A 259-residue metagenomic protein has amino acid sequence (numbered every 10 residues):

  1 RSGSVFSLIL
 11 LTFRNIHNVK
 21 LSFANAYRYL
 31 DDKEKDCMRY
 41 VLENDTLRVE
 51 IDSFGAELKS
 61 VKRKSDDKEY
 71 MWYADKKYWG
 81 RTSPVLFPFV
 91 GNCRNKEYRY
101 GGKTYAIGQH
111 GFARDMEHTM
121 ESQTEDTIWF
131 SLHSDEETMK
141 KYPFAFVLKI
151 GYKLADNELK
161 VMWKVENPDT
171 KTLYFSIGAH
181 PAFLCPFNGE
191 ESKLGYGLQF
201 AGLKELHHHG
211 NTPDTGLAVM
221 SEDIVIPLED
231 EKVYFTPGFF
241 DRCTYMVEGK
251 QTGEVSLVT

Functional and structural regions predicted by a protein language model:
R1-C37: N-terminal amphipathic/basic-hydrophobic helices that include classical n-h-c signal peptides and signal-anchor
F23, Y27-Y100, T104-I107, K250-T259: Beta-strand-rich N-terminal accessory domains
D32-K35, F89-G91, G111-M116, P143-V147 (+2 more regions): Short solvent-exposed loop/turn micro-motifs enriched in small/polar/acidic residues
Y40, I128-F130, L148-I150, V161 (+3 more regions): Hydrophobic residues positioned within well-ordered beta-strands of beta-sheet architectures
T104-D156: Extended, loop-rich substrate-binding clefts of extracytoplasmic carbohydrate-active enzymes
S134-P181, F187-N188: Acidic, contiguous internal or C-terminal segments within carbohydrate-active enzymes that form a structured patch used
A182-C185, G189-T259: Active-site/ligand-binding surface loops and adjacent short beta/alpha elements that line catalytic pockets across
